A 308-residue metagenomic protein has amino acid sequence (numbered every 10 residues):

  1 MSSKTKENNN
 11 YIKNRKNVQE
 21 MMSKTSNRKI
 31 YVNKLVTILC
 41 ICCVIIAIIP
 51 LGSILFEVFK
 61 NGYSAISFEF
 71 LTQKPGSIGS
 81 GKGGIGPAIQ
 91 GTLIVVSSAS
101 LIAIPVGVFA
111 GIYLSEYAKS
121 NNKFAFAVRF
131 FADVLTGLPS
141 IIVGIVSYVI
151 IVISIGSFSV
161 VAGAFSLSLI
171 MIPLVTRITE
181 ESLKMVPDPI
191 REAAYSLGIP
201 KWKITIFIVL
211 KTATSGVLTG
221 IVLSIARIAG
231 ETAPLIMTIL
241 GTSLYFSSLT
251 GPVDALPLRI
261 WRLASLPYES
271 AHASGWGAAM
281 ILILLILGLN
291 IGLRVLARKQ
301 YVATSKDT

Functional and structural regions predicted by a protein language model:
M1-V44, L293-T308: Transmembrane alpha-helical segments of polytopic membrane transport and secretion proteins
S23-L39, F56-A99, N121, R262-A273: Periplasmic/extracellular loop-to-transmembrane helix junction in inner-membrane transport proteins
V36, L114, K184, V222 (+1 more regions): C-terminal transmembrane helix and the adjacent membrane-cytosol boundary/short C-terminal tail of inner/organellar
I78-G79, L235-I283: Interhelical loop and adjacent transmembrane-helix boundary motif in polytopic membrane transport permeases
Q90, I94-I102, V106, A110 (+4 more regions): Hydrophobic alpha-helical transmembrane segments of multipass integral membrane proteins, especially permease/channel
A99-A132, R294-V302: Transmembrane-helix boundary motif in ABC transporter permease subunits
S100, V108-Y117, N122, S159-V209 (+2 more regions): Membrane-cytosol interface at the C-terminal ends of specific transmembrane alpha-helices in multi-pass membrane
A132-S168: Generic hydrophobic transmembrane alpha-helix motif, especially the helices
